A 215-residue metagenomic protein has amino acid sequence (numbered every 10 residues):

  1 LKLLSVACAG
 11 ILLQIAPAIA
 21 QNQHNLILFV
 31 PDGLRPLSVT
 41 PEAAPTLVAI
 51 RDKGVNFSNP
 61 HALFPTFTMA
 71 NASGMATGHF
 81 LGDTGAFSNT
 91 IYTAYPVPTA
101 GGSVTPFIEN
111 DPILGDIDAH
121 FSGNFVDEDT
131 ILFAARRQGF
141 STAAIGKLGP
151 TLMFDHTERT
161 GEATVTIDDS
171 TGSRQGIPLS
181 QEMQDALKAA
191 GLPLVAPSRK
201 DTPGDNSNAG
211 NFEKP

Functional and structural regions predicted by a protein language model:
K2-Q14: Bacterial N-terminal signal peptides
S5, R35-P36, P60, A119-H120: A generic structural signal for short
A16-A20: Sec/Tat signal peptide C-region and signal peptidase I cleavage site
Q21, G33, L37-P45, T66 (+2 more regions): Soluble non-cytosolic domains of exported or imported proteins
Q21-N22, I27, P45-A49, Q138 (+1 more regions): Extracytoplasmic low-complexity repetitive segments enriched in small/polar residues
Q23-P36, A49-R51, M75, A135: Beta-strand elements within well-structured catalytic alpha/beta cores of enzymes that handle phosphate/sulfate esters
L37-A86, T90, S141-I145: Short, structured active-site-proximal loop/turn typified by the sulfatase FGly-forming signature C/S-X-P-X-R
H79-F80, A86-P215: His/Asp/Glu-rich, glycine-adjacent segments that coordinate divalent cations and/or stabilize oxyanion chemistry on
